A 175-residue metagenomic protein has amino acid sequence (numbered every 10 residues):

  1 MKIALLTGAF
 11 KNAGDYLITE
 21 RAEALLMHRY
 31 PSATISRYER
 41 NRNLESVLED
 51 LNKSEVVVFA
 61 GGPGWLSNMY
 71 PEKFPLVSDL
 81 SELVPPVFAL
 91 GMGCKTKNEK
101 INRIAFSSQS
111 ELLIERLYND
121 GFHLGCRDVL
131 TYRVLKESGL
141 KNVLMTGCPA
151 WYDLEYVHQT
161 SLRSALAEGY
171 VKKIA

Functional and structural regions predicted by a protein language model:
M1-A175: Active-site anion-handling motifs in enzyme catalytic cores
